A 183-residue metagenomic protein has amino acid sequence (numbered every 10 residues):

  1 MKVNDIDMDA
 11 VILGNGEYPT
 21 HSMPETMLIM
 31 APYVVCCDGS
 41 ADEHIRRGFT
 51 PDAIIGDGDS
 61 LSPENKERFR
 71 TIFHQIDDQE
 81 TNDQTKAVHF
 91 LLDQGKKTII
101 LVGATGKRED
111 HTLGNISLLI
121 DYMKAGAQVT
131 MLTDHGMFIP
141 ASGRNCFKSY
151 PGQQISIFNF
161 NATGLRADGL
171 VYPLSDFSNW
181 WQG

Functional and structural regions predicted by a protein language model:
M1-R68: N-terminal beta-strand-loop-alpha-helix module at the start of alpha/beta ligand-binding or catalytic domains
T71-D77, Q128-T130, S156-F158: A glycine-rich helix N-cap at a beta->alpha junction
F73-G95: Short phosphate-binding loop-to-helix
D110-I120: Short Gly/Thr/Asp-enriched flexible loops that form oxyanion-binding sites at enzyme active sites
D121-F138: Short, acidic/small-residue loops that bind anionic groups at enzyme active sites
G136, A141-G183: Long, charged alpha-helical interface segments
